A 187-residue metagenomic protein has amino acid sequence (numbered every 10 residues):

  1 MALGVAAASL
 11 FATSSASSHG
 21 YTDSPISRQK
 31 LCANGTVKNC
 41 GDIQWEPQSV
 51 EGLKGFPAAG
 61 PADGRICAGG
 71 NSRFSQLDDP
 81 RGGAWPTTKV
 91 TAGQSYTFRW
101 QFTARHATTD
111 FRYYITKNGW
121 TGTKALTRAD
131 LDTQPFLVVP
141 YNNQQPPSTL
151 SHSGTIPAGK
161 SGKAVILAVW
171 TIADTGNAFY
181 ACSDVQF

Functional and structural regions predicted by a protein language model:
M1-S18: Secretory targeting and sorting signals
A12, A107-T109, K160-G162, F179: Short loop/turn segments at connectors of secondary-structure elements within structured domains
A16-R128: N-terminal "mature-chain" segments and other terminal, solvent-exposed stretches
A104, N118-W120, P157-G162, F187: A short, structured loop/turn motif at beta-sheet edges
R112, T116, K160-T175: Internal, hydrophobic beta-strand segments that form the core of beta-sheet-rich folds
L126-T155: Extracellular carbohydrate recognition and processing domains and analogous Trp-centered ligand-binding platforms
A178-F187: Short beta-strand elements
